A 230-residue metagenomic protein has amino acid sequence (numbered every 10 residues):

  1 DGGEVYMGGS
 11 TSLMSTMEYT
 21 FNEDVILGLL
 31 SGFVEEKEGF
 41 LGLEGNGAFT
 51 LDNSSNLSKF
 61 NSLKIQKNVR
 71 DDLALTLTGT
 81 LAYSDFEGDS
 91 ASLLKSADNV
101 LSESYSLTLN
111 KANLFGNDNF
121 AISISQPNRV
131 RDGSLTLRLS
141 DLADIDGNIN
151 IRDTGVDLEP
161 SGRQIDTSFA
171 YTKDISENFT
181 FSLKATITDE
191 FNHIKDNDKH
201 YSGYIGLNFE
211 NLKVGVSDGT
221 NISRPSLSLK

Functional and structural regions predicted by a protein language model:
D1-G2: Long, charge-dense tracts
M7, E18, L27-S55, F60-Q66 (+6 more regions): Outer membrane beta-barrel transmembrane domains
I222-P225: Outer-membrane beta-barrel translocator/receptor signature
